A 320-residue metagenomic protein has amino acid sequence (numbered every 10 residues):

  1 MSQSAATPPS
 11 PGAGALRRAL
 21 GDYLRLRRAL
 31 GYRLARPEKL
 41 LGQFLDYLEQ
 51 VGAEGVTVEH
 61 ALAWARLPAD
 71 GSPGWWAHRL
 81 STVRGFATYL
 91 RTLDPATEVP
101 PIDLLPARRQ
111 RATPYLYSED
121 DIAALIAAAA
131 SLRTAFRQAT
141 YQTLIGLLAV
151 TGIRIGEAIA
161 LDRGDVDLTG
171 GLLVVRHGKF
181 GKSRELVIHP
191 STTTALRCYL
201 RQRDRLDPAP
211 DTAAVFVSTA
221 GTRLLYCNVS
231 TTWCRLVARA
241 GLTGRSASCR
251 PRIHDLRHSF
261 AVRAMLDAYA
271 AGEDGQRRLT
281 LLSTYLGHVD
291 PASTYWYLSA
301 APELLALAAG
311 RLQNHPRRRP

Functional and structural regions predicted by a protein language model:
M1-P320: Conserved catalytic core of the tyrosine transesterase superfamily
